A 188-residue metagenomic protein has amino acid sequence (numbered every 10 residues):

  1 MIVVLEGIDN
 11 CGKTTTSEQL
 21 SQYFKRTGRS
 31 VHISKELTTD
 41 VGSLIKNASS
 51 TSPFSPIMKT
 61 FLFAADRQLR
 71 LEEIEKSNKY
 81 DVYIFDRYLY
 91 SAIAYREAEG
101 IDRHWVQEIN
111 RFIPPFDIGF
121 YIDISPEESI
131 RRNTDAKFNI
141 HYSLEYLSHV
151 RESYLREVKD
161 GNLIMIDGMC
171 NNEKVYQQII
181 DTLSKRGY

Functional and structural regions predicted by a protein language model:
M1-L62, E73, I118, M165 (+1 more regions): Glycine-rich phosphate-binding loop of ATP-dependent small-molecule kinases
L5-I8, F85-D86, I122: Active-site flanking residues adjacent to catalytic metal/cofactor-binding acidic residues
Q19-S21, E127-Y188: NTP-dependent small-molecule kinase module
R29-R111: ATP-dependent small-molecule kinase phosphotransfer cores that center on conserved nucleotide phosphate-binding segments
L37-D40, D66, Y88, I124-S125 (+2 more regions): Short beta->alpha linker loops
A92-E152: A glycine- and Lys/Arg-enriched "phosphate-lid" helix/loop adjacent to the NTP-binding pocket of small-molecule kinases
